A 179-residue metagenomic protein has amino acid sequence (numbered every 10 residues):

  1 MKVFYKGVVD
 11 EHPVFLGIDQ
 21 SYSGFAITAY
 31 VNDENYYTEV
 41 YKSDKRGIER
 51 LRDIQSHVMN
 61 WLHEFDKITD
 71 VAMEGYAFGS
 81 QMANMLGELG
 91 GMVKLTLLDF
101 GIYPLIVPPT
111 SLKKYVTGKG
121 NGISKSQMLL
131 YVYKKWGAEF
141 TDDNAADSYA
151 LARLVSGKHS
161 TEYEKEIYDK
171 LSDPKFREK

Functional and structural regions predicted by a protein language model:
M1-K179: Phosphate- and other anionic-substrate recognition elements at nucleic-acid/protein interfaces
